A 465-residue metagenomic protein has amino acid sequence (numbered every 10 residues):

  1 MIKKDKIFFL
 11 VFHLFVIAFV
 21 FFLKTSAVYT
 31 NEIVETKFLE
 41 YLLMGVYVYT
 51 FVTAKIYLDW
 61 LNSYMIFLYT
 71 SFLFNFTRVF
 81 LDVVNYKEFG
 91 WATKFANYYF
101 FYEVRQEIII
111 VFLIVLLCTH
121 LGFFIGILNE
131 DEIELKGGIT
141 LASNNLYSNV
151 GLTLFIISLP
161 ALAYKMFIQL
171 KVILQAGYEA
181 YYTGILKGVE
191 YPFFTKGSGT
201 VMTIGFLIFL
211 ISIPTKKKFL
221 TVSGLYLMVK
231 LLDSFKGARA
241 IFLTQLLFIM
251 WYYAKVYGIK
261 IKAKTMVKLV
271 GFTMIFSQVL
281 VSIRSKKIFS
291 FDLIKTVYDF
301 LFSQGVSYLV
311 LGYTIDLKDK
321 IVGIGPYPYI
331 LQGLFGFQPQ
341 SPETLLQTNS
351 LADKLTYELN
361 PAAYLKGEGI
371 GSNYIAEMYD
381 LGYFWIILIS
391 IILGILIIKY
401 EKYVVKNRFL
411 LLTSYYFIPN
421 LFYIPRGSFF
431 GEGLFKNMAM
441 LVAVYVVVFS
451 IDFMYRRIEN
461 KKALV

Functional and structural regions predicted by a protein language model:
M1-I133, Y226, Q245-S277, S282 (+1 more regions): N-terminal "leader" segments that precede or initiate the main folded domain
T30-T36, A92-Y99, I127-I259, T273-K287 (+1 more regions): Membrane-embedded catalytic interface detector for glycan/lipid assembly enzymes
E32, E179-Y191, Q278-G394: Small-residue-enriched transmembrane helix-hairpin modules in multi-pass membrane proteins
E40-V48, L113-C118, K196-F206, I375-I398 (+1 more regions): Hydrophobic alpha-helical transmembrane segments
G45-T50, T203-I208, S223-L231, L247-Y252 (+3 more regions): Hydrophobic, membrane-inserted alpha-helices
L58-N62, L210-T221, E401-L412: Membrane-interface helix-loop-helix junctions at transmembrane boundaries of multi-pass membrane enzymes, predominantly
E103-H120, K187-I204, L311-K320, Y379 (+2 more regions): Hydrophobic alpha-helical transmembrane segments
K366-V465: Hydrophobic alpha-helical segments
